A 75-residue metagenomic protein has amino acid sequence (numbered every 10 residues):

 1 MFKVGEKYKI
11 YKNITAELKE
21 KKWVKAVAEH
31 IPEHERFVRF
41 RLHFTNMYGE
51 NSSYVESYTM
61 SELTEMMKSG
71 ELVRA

Functional and structural regions predicted by a protein language model:
M1-E17: Short coil-to-beta transition motif at edge beta-strands of beta-rich domains
F2, I31-H34: A short, structured loop/turn motif at beta-sheet edges
K3, W23-A26, F37, Y54 (+1 more regions): Detector for intrinsically disordered, low-structure N-terminal pre-sequences
E6, E17, K21, R36 (+2 more regions): Intrinsic-disorder/low-complexity loop/linker signature
Y11, E29, R41-T45: A structural detector for beta-sheet-dominated domains
A16-P32: Short beta-strand-centered aromatic/proline hotspots
E35-R41: Short aromatic-glycine-enriched beta-strand elements
F44-A75: Intrinsically disordered, low-complexity, charged/polar segments
